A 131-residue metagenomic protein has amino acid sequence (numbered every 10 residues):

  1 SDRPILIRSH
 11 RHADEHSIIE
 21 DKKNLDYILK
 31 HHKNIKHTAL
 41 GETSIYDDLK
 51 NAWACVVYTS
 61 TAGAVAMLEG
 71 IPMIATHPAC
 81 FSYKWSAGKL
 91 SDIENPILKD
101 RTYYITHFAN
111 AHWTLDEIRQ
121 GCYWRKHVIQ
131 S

Functional and structural regions predicted by a protein language model:
S1, R8-S9, Y58, M73: Long, contiguous hydrophobic alpha-helical segments, chiefly transmembrane helices and signal peptides
D2-E42: Catalytic donor nucleotide-activated moiety binding site of glycosyltransferases and closely related
R3-I5, I35, M73, R101-F108: Hydrophobic anchor at the start of a short beta-strand that flanks the dinucleotide cofactor-binding loop
R8-A13, I45-K50, T76-Y83, N95-L98 (+1 more regions): Noncatalytic linker/hinge segments flanking ATPase motor cores
R11-E20, V57-V65, A111-W113: A broadly tuned preference for mixed-charge, low-complexity surface segments
K30-K36, I71-M73, W85-D92: Active-site regions of enzymes building and remodeling cell-envelope glycoconjugates
E42-A87: A donor-sugar binding/catalytic signature common to diverse glycosyltransferases and related nucleotide-sugar
K84-S131: Leloir-type glycosyltransferase catalytic cores
